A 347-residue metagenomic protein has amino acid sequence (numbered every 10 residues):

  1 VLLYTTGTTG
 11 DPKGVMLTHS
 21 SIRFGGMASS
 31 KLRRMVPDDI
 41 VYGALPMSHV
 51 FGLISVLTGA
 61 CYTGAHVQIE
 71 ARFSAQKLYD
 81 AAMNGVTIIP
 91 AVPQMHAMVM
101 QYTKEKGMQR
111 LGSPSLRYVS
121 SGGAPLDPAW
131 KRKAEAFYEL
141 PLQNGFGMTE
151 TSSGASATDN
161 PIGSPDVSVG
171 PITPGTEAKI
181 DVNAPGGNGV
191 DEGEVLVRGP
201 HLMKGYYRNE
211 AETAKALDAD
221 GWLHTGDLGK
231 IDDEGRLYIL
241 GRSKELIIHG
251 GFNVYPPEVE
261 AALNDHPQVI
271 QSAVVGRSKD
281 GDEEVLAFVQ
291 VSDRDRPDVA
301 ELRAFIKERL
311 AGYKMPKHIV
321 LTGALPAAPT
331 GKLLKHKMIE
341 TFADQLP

Functional and structural regions predicted by a protein language model:
V1-F24: Conserved AMP-binding A3 loop
T5-T8, V41, M47, I89 (+5 more regions): Conserved S/T- and glycine-rich ATP-binding loop of Class I adenylate-forming
R23-I40, M47-I88, A97-K106: Conserved AMP-binding/adenylation subdomain of ANL enzymes
V86-A91, M100-P165, E177, A184: Gly/Ser/Thr-rich phosphate-binding loop
G123, G147, G170, D227 (+1 more regions): Active-site glycine-centered loops adjacent to acidic/histidine catalytic or metal-binding residues that shape
P171-G175, P185-A216, V254: Conserved ATP/PPi-binding loop(s) of AMP-dependent carboxylate-activating enzymes
G199, K204-G205, L228-K314, A324 (+2 more regions): AMP-binding/adenylate-forming catalytic core of the ANL superfamily
E340-P347: Acidic/polar alpha-helix N-cap and adjacent early helical turns within long charge-rich amphipathic helices/linkers
